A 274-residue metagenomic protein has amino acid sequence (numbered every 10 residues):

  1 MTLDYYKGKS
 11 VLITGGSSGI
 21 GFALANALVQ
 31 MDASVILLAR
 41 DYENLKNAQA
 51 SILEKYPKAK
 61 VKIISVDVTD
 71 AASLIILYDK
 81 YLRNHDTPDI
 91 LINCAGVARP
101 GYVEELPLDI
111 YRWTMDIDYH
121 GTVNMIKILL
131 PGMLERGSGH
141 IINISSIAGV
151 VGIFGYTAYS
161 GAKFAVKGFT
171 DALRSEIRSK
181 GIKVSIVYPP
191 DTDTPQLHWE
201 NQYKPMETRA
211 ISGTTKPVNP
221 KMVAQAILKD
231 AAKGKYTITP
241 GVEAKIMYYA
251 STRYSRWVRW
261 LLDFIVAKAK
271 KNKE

Functional and structural regions predicted by a protein language model:
S10, S17-G19: Conserved glycine-rich cofactor-binding loop
M31-N47: Conserved glycine-rich Rossmann-like NAD(P)H-binding loop of the short-chain dehydrogenase/reductase
Y42, S65-I76, L108: The beta1-alpha1 cofactor-binding region of Rossmann-like NAD(H)/NADP(H)-dependent oxidoreductases
Y102-V103, P107-W113: Substrate-binding pocket helix/loop in short-chain dehydrogenase/reductase
I126, A162: Active-site helix of classical SDR
S146: Residue(s) in the substrate-gating loop at a strand-loop-helix junction that position the organic substrate next
R178-V242, W260: SDR active-site lid
